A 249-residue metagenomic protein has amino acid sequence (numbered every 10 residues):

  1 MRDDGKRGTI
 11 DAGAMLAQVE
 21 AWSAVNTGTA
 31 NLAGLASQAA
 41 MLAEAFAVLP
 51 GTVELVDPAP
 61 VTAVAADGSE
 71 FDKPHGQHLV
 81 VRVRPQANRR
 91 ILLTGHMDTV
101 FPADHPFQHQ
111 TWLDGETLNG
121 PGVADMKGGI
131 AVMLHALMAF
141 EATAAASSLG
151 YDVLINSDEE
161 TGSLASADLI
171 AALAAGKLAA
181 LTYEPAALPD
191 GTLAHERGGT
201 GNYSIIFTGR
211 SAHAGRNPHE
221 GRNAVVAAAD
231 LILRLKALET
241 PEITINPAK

Functional and structural regions predicted by a protein language model:
R2-N119, A142: Acidic/His- and Gly-rich active-site-bordering loop/insert found across diverse amide/peptide-bond hydrolases
E20, A43, A131-L134, M138 (+2 more regions): Predominant activation on well-ordered alpha-helical scaffold segments within soluble catalytic domains
N26, L93-H96, M133, V153 (+3 more regions): Buried hydrophobic positions in well-ordered alpha/beta secondary-structure cores of metabolic enzymes
S69-D72, L193-R197: Short Gly/Pro-enriched turn/cap motifs at secondary-structure boundaries
M97-V100, P106, A186-A187, R197-T200: Short glycine-enriched loops at secondary-structure junctions
D98, E116-A131, H213: Glycine/serine-rich anion-binding loops at beta->alpha junctions that coordinate negatively charged ligand groups
M126-E196, T244-P247: Acidic/histidine-rich catalytic neighborhood of metal-dependent amide-processing enzymes
H195, N217-K249: Acidic-enriched catalytic cores of C-N bond-cleaving enzymes acting on peptides and small amides
